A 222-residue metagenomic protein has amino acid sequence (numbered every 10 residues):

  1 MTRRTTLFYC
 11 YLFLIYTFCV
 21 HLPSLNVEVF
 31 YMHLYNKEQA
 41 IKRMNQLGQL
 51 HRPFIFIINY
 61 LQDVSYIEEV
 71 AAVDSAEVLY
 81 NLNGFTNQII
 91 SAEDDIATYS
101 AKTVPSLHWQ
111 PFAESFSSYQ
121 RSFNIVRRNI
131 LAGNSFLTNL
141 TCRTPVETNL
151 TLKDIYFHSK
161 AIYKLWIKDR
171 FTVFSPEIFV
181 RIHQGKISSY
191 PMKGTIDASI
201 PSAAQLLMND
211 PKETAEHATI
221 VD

Functional and structural regions predicted by a protein language model:
M1, V20, V29-M32: Initiator methionine at the very start of the polypeptide chain
M1-T2, F13, N36: Generic signature of intrinsically disordered, low-complexity, basic-rich segments and short cationic peptides
T2-T6, T17: Ala/Thr-enriched low-complexity intrinsically disordered regions
T6-L7, A40: Sequence-pattern detector for short linear motifs and compositional/periodic biases rather than a specific fold
N26-V221: Extended alpha-helical targeting/anchoring segments, especially N-terminal organellar/secretory targeting helices
